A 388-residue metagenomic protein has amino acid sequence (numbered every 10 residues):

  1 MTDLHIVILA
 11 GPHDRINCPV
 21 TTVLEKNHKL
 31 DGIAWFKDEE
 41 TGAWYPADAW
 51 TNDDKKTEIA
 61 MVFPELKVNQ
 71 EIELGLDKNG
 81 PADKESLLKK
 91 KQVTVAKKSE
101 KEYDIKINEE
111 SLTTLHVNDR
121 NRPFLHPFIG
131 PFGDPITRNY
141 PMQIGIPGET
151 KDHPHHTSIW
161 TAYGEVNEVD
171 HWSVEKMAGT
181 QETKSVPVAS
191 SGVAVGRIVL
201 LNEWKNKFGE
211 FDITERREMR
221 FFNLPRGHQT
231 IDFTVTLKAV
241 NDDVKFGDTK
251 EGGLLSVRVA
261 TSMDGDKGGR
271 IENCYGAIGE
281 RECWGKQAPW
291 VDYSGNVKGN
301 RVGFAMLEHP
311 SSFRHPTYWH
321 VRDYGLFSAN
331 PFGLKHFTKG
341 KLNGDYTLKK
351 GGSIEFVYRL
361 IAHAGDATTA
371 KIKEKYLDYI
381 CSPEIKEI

Functional and structural regions predicted by a protein language model:
M1-Q92, L115, D119-L201: Alpha-mannosidase-like glycoside hydrolase catalytic domains involved in N-glycan trimming, generalizing to other
V20-T22, I59, L74, I198-L200 (+5 more regions): Hydrophobic residues positioned within well-ordered beta-strands of beta-sheet architectures
W50-L66, L307-I388: Beta-strand-rich recognition/accessory modules
Q70-P81, E109, L200-N202, R217 (+2 more regions): Short, hydrophobic/aromatic-enriched beta-strand segments in well-ordered soluble domains
S86-T114, G130-F132, I136-I144, F211-E218 (+2 more regions): Terminal, non-catalytic protein-protein interaction segments that mediate quaternary/complex assembly
Q92-K98, A189-G192, I198-T249: Acidic, contiguous internal or C-terminal segments within carbohydrate-active enzymes that form a structured patch used
N108, L115-G130, L224-E272: Acidic (Asp/Glu-rich), glycine- and aromatic
D243-K245, T249-Y318: Active-site/ligand-binding surface loops and adjacent short beta/alpha elements that line catalytic pockets across
